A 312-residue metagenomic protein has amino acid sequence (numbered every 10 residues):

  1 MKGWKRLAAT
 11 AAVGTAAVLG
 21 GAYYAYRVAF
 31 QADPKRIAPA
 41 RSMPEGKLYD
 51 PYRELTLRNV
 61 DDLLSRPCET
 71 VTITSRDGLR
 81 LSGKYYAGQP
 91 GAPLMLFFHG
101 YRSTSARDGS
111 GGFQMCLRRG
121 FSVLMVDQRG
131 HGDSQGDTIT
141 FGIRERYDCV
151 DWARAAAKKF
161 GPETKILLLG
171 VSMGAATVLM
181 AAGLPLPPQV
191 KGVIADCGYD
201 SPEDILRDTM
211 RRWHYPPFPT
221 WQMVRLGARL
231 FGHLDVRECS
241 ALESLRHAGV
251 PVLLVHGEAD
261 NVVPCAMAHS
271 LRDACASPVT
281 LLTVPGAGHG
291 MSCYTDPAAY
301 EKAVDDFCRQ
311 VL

Functional and structural regions predicted by a protein language model:
A9-T74: An N-terminal hydrophobic leader/cap segment in hydrolases
A92-G100: Short beta-strand element of the alpha/beta-hydrolase
Y101-M115, Q128: The serine-hydrolase catalytic nucleophile loop
C116-Q135: Conserved alpha/beta-hydrolase
I139-F160: Alpha/beta-hydrolase active-site loop
M180-D235, E243: Hydrolase active-site cap/lid region
H247-G249, L254-H256, D260: Short beta-strand/loop motif that positions the catalytic acidic residue of the alpha/beta-hydrolase fold
A287-E301: Catalytic histidine-centered segment of alpha/beta-hydrolase-like enzymes
